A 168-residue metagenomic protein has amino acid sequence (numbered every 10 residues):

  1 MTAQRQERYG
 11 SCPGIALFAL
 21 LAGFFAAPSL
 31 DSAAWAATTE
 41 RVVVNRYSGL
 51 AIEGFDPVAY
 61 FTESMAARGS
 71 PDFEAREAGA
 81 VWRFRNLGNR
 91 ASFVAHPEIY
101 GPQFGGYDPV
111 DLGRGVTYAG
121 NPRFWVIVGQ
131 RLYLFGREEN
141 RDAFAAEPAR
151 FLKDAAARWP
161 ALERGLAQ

Functional and structural regions predicted by a protein language model:
M1-C12: N-terminal secretory signal peptides that target proteins for export/translocation
T2-A3, A27, A36: Glycine-centered signal
G14-S29: Bacterial N-terminal signal peptides
D31-Q168: Charged, low-complexity intrinsically disordered segments
